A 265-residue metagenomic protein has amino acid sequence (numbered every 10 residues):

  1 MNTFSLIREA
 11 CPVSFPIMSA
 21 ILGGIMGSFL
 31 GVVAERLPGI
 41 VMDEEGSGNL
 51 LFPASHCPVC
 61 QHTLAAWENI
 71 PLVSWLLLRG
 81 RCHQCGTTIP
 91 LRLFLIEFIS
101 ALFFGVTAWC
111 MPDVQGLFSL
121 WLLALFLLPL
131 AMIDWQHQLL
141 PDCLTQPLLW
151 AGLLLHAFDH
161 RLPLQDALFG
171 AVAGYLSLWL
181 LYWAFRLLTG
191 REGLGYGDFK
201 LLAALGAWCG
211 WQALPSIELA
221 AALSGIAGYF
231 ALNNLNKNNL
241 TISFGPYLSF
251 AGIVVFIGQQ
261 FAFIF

Functional and structural regions predicted by a protein language model:
T3-P16, G105-F118, L155-A167, A207-A213 (+1 more regions): Helix-coil boundary and interhelical linker segments in multi-pass alpha-helical membrane proteins
I7, P12-S28, V32, R36 (+3 more regions): Alpha-helical transmembrane segments
A34-R92: Membrane-proximal soluble regions of multi-pass membrane proteins
R36-E44, W109-D113, W135, H160-R161 (+4 more regions): Transmembrane helix-loop junctions in multipass membrane proteins, especially transporters and channels
W75-G116: Short microdomains enriched in Cys/His and/or Lys/Arg
I89-S100, W121, N234-Y247: Hydrophobic alpha-helical transmembrane segments and immediately flanking/interface helices in integral membrane
I96-L102, L144-A151, F199-L201, F244-S249: Core segments of transmembrane alpha-helices that mediate helix-helix packing or line hydrophobic substrate/ligand
L117-F118, L122-G225, F230: Functional transmembrane core segments of multi-pass inner-membrane proteins
